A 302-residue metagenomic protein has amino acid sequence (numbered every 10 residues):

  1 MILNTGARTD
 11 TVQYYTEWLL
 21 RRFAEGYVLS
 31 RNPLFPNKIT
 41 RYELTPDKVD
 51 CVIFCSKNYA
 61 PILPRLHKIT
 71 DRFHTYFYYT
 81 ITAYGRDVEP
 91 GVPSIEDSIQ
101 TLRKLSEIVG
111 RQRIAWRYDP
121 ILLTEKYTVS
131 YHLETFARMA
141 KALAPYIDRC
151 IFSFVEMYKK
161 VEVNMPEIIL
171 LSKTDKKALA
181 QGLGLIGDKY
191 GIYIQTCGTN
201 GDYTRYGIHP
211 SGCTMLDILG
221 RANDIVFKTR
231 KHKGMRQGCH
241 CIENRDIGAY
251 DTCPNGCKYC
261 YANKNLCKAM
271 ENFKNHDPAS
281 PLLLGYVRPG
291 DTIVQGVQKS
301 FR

Functional and structural regions predicted by a protein language model:
M1-V88, I95, Q100-S106, R111 (+1 more regions): Conserved Radical SAM active-site core
R8-D10, K57, T80-Y84, D119-L123 (+2 more regions): Active-site beta-loop-alpha junctions enriched in small/polar residues
N58-Y59, N164-E167, Y193: Auxiliary alpha/beta "docking" domains used to position bulky ligands
Y84-V92, P120-S130, N164-L171: Surface-exposed cleft-lining segments at the edges of enzyme active sites
D97-V163, Q181-G198: Conserved C-terminal portion of the radical SAM core fold that forms the substrate/S-adenosylmethionine-binding
T174-H240: A C-terminal junction/extension of Radical SAM enzymes
Q237, E243-N265: Local cysteine-cluster metal-coordination motifs and their immediate loop/turn environment, predominantly Fe-S cluster
